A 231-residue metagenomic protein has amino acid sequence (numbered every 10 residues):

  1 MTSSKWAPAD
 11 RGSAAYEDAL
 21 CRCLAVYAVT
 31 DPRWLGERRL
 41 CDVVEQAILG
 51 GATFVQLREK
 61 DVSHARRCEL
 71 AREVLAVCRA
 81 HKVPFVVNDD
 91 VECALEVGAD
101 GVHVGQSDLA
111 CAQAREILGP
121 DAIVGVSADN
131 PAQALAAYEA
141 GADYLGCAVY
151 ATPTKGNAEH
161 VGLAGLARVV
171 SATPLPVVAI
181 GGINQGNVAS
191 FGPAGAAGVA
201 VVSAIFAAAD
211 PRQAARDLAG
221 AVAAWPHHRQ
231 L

Functional and structural regions predicted by a protein language model:
M1-L109, E116-D143, H160-V161, R168 (+4 more regions): Conserved N-terminal beta1-alpha1 strand-loop-helix module at the mouth
P32, Y150-P153: A short, flexible beta-alpha/helix-coil linker loop
L109-C111, P153: A short, polar/charged loop-to-alpha-helix boundary motif
Y150, A197, A204-I205: Flexible glycine-rich beta->alpha loop in the catalytic core of nucleotide-sugar glycosyltransferases
K155-A158: Glycine/threonine-rich flexible loop motifs
V178-I183, V199-S203: Glycine-rich beta-strand-to-loop/alpha-helix junction loops that act as flexible
